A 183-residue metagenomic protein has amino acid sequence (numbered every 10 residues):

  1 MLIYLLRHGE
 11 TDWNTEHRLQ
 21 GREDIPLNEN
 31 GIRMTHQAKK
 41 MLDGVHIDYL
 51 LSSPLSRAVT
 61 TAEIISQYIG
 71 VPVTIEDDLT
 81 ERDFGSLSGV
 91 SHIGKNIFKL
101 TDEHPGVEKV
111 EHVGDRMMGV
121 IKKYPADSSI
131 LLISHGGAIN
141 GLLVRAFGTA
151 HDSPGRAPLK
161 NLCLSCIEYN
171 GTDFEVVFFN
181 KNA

Functional and structural regions predicted by a protein language model:
I3, S128-G137: Generic beta-sheet signal
I3-L6, E10-P72, E108: Active-site-proximal alpha-helix that buttresses catalytic centers in soluble enzyme cores
G44-H46, Y124-S128: Glycine-rich phosphate-binding loop signature in dinucleotide/nucleotide-binding domains
S52-S53, D115, I133-S134: Short beta-strand scaffold positions
Q67-M118: Phosphate-handling substructures
V71-I75, R82-H92, A126, V144-A183: Acidic, low-complexity terminal tails and accessory targeting/binding regions of phosphate-metabolizing enzymes
G136-N140, N170: GST superfamily/GST-like fold recognition
